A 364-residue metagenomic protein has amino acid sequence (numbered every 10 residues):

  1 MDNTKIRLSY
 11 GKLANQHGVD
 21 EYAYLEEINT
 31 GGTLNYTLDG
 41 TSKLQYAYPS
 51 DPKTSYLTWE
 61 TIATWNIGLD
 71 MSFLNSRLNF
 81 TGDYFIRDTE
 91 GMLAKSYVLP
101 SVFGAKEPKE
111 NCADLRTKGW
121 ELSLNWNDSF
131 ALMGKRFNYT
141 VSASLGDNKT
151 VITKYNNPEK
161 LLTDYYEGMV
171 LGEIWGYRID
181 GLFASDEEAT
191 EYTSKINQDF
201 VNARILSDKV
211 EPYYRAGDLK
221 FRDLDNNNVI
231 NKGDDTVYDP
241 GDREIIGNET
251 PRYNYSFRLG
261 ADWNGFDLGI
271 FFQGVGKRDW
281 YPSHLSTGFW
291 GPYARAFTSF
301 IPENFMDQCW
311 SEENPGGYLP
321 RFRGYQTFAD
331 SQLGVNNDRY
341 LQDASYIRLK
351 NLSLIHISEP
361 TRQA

Functional and structural regions predicted by a protein language model:
M1-R178, N336-S358, R362: Extracellular/periplasmic, surface-exposed regions of secreted and cell-surface proteins
E21-A23, E110, S129-G247, F289 (+2 more regions): Conserved small-residue
A47-P49, D235-P240, A329-D338: Short glycine/proline-rich turn/loop motifs
P49, T61-W65, Y238, G247-Y255: Short, glycine/acidic-rich beta->alpha junctions
F85-E90, L99-S101, G274-R278, L285-F289: Active/binding-pocket-proximal capping segment
T89-E90, P240, G247-E249, K277-D279: A short local loop/turn or secondary-structure capping micro-motif enriched for an aromatic residue
F221, V275-S353, S358: Extracytoplasmic gating/loop element in the C-terminal half of outer-membrane beta-barrel translocons and assembly
E249-Y281: Glycine-rich, aromatic-lined ligand/substrate-binding cores of catalytic and carbohydrate-binding domains
